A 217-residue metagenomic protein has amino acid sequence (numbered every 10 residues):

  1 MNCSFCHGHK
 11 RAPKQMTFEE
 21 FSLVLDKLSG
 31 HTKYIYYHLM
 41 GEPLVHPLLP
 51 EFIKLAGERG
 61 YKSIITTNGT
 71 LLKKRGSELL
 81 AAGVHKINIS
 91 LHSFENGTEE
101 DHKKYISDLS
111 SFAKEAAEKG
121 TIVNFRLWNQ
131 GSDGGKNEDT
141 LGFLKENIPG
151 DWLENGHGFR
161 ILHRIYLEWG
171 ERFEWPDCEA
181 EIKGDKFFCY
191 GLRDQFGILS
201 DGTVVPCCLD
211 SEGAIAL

Functional and structural regions predicted by a protein language model:
M1-I87, G97-K103: Conserved alpha-helical substructure of the radical SAM core
M16, R59-K62, S77-L217: Radical SAM enzyme [4Fe-4S]-AdoMet core and its adjacent flexible, acidic and glycine-rich loops/tails across
